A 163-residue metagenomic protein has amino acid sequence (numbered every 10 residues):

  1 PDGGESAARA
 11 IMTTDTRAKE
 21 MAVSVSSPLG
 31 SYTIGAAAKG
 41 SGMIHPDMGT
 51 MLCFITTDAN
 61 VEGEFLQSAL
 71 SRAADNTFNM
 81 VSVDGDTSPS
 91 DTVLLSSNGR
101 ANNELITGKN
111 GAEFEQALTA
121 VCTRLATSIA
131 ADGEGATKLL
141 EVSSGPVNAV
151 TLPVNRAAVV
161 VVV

Functional and structural regions predicted by a protein language model:
P1-N76: Glycine-rich, mobile lid/loop segments that gate access to catalytic sites or pores
D2-A8, A22, F78-S90, R124-E141: Flexible, glycine/charged-enriched surface loops at secondary-structure junctions
A8-M12, G35, G49-L52, Q67 (+4 more regions): Predominant activation on well-ordered alpha-helical scaffold segments within soluble catalytic domains
K39, G85, V160-V161: Buried hydrophobic positions in well-ordered alpha/beta secondary-structure cores of metabolic enzymes
A59-L118: Carboxylate- and glycine-rich phosphate/diphosphate-binding segment that chelates Mg2+/Mn2+
S96-V163: A glycine- and small/hydrophobic-rich beta-loop-beta segment that serves as a flexible "lid/hinge" or phosphate-binding
